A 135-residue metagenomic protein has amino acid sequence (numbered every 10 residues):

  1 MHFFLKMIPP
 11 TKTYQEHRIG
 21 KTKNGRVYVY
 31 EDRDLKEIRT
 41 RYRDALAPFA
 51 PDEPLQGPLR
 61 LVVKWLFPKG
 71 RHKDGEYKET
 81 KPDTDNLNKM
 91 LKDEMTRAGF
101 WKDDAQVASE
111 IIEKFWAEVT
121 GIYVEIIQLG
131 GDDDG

Functional and structural regions predicted by a protein language model:
M1-G135: Acidic, proline/glycine-enriched N-terminal capping motif
